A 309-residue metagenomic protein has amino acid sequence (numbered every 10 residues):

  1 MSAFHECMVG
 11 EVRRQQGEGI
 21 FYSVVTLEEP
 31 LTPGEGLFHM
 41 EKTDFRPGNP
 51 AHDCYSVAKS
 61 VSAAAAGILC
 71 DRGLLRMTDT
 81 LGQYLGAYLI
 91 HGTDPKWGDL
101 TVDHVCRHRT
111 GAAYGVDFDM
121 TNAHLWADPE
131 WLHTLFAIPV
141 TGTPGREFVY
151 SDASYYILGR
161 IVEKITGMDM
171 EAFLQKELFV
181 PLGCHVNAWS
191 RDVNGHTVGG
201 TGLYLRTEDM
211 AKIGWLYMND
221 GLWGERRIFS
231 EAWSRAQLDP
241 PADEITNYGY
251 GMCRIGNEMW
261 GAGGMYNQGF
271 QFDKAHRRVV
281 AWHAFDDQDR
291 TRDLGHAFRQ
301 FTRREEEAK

Functional and structural regions predicted by a protein language model:
H5, V9, G67, G82 (+9 more regions): Non-transmembrane alpha-helical segments in soluble domains of secreted/periplasmic/extracellular proteins
H5-P47, M77, Q271-D273, R277-A281: A short, well-structured edge-of-sheet supersecondary motif
G34, G48-N49, D117-T201: Catalytic-site signature segments of enzymes, centered on catalytic residues
D53-M77, L158-V162, I213, R277: Active-site SXXK
R72-A112, A137, I165-L205: Active-site helix/loop module of the DD-peptidase/beta-lactamase fold, centered on the serine-lysine SxxK catalytic
I157, I161, G199-L222, Q268-F285: Active-site-proximal alpha-helical segments within enzyme catalytic domains
W233-A284, D289: Active-site Gly/Thr loop motif
T291-K309: Short, gly/Ser/Thr-rich active-site loops of penicillin-recognizing serine hydrolases
